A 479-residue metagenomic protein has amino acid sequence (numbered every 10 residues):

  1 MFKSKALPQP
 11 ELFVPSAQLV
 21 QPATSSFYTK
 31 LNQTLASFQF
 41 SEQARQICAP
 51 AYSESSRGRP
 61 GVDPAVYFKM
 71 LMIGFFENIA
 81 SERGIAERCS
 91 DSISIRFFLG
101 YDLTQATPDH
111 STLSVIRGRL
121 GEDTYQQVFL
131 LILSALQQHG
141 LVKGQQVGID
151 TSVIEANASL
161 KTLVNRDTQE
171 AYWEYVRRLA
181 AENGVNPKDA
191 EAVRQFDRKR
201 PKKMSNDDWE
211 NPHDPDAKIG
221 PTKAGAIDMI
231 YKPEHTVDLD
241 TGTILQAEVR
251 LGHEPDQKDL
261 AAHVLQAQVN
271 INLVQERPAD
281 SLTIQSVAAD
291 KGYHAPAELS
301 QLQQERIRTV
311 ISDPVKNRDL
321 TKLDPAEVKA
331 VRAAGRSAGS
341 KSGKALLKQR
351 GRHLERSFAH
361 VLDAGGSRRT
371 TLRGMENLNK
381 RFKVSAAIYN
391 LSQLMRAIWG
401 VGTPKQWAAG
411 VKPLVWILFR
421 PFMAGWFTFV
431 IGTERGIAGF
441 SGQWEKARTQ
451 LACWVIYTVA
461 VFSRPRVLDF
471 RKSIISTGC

Functional and structural regions predicted by a protein language model:
M1-N32: Hydrophobic alpha-helical membrane-insertion signals
K3-K5, P10, S55, T309 (+1 more regions): Residue-level detector of alpha-helical hydrophobic segments embedded in or interacting with membranes
S25-M72, E77, L378: Basic, short loop/linker segments at the boundary and entry of helix-turn-helix/winged-helix-like folds
P64-F75, E87, D91-I95, P233-E234: Contiguous, well-ordered alpha-helical segments that form the cores/surfaces of helical PPI scaffolds
I79-D91, Y101-C479: Anion-binding and metal-coordination hotspots
